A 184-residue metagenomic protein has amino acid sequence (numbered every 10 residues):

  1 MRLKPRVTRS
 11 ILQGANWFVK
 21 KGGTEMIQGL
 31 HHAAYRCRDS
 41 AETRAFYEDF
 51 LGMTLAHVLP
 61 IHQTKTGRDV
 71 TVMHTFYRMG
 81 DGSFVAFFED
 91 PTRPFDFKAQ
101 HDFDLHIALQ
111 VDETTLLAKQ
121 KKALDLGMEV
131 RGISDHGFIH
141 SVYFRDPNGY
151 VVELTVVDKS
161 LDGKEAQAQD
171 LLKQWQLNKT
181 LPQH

Functional and structural regions predicted by a protein language model:
R2, R6-R9: Basic polycationic patches enriched in arginine
I11-E25: Short, Lys/Arg-enriched N-terminal segments with co-localized hydrophobic residues within the first ~10-30 amino acids
E25-R38: Short, extreme N-terminal leader segments that mark the start of a protein/domain
R36-G82: Core segments of cupin and vicinal oxygen chelate
D39-E42, D102, I107-V151, V156-L161 (+1 more regions): Vicinal oxygen chelate
I61, D90, T155-V157: Residue-level structural signal for beta-strand termini and adjacent loop
M73-F97: A glycine-rich, hydrophobic loop/mini-helix early in the fold
